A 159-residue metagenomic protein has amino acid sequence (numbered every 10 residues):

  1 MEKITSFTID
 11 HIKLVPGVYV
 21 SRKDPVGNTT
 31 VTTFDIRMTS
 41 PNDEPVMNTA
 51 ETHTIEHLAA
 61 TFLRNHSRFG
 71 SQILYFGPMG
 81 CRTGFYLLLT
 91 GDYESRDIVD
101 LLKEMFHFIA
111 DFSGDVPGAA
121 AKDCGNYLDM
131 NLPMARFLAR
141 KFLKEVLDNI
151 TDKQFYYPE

Functional and structural regions predicted by a protein language model:
M1-L63: His/Glu-rich zincin catalytic helix
P41, P45-D97: M16/MPP (pitrilysin/insulinase) zinc-metallopeptidase core fold and M16-derived inactive scaffolds
F76-N149: Active-site-adjacent, His/Asp/Glu-enriched structural segments that form or flank metal-binding and acid/base networks
Q154-E159: Sequence termini and other peripheral, non-core segments
